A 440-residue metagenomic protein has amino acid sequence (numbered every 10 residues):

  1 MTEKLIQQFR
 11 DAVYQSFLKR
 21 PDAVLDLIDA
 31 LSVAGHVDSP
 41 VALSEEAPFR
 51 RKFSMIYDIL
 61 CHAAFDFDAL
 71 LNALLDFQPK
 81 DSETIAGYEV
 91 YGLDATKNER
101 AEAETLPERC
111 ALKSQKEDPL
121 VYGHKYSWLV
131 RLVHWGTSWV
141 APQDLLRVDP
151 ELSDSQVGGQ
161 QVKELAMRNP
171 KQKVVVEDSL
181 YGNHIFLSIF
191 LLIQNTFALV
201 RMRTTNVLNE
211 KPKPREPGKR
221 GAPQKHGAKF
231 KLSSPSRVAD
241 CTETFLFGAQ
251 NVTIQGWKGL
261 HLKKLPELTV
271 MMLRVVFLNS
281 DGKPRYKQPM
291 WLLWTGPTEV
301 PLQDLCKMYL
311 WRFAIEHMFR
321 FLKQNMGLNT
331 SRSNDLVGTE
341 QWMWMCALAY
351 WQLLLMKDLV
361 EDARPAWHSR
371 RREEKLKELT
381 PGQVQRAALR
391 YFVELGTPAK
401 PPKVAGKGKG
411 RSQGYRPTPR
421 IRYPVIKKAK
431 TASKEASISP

Functional and structural regions predicted by a protein language model:
M1-D66: Gly/serine-rich nucleotide phosphate-binding loop at the start of the catalytic core of nucleotide/ADP-ribose-handling
M1-R20, E104, G136-P440: Single, function-defining residue in the core of a domain
A23, G35-D38, R51-M55, F65 (+6 more regions): Generic alpha-helix structural propensity
D26-A30, W128-V130, C346-Y350: Contiguous, well-ordered alpha-helical segments that form the cores/surfaces of helical PPI scaffolds
D29-S32, E45, I59-F67, S114-P119 (+2 more regions): Short secondary-structure transition/capping motifs
A34, E46, T84, R168 (+1 more regions): Alpha-helix C-cap/termination motif
E46, F77-K80, Q161-R168: A generic secondary-structure signal
I59-G136, P142, L260: Active-site-proximal, Lys/Arg-enriched surface segment that forms a nucleic-acid-binding/basic interface patch
